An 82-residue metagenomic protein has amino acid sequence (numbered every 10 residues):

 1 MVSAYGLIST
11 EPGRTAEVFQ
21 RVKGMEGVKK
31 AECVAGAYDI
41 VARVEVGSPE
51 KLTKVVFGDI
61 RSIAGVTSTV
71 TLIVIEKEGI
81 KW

Functional and structural regions predicted by a protein language model:
M1-W82: A compositional/biophysical signature of low hydrophobicity enriched in polar/charged and small residues
